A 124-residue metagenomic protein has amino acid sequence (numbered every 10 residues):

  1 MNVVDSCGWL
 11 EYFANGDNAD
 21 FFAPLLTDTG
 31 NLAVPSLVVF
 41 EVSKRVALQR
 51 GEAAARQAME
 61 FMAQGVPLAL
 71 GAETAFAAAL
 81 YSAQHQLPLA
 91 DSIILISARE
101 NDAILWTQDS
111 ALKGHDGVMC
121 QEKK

Functional and structural regions predicted by a protein language model:
M1, L95-K124: Acidic, PIN/NYN-like endoribonuclease modules and their adjacent C-terminal/linker elements
N2-D5, V34-P35, L87-P88, D109 (+1 more regions): Histidine- and aromatic-rich ligand-binding microenvironments
V3-V4, G8, F21-L48, L68-G71: PIN/NYN-family metal-dependent endoribonuclease catalytic core
G8-W9, V38-V39, T74, I93-I94 (+1 more regions): Alpha-helix capping/helix-boundary segments
N15: Short, conserved catalytic or interaction motifs in soluble domains
D28-T29, Q64-G65, N101, H115: Structured helix-beta-strand junction loops
P67-Q108: Active-site neighborhoods of divalent-metal-dependent phosphate/nucleic-acid chemistry enzymes
